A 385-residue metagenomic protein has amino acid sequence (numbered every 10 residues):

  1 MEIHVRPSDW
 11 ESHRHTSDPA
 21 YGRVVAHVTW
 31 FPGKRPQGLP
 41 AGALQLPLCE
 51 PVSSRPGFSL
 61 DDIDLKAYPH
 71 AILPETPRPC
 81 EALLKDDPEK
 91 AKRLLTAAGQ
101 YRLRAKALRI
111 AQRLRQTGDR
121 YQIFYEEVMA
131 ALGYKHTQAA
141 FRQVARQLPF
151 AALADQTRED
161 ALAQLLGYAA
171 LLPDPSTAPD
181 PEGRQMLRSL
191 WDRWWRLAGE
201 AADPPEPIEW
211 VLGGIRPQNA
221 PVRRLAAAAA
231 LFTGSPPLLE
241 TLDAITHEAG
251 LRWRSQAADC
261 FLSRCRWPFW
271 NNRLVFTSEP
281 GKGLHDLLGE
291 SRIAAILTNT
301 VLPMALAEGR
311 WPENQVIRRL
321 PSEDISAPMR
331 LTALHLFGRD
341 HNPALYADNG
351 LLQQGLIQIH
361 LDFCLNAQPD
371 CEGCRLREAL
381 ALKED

Functional and structural regions predicted by a protein language model:
E2-K34: A broadly used, surface-exposed interaction patch
V5, W30, A305, R375-E378: Generic short alpha-helical hydrophobic face used as a protein-protein interaction/packing hotspot
D9-S12, R35-Q37, P56, K383-E384: Short helix/loop capping segments that flank catalytic or ligand/cofactor-binding pockets
D18-G22, P40-G42, Q368: A short, structural micro-pattern
G22, F124, L297, A367-D370: Generic detector of short, well-ordered, non-transmembrane alpha-helical segments enriched in hydrophobic residues
V28-A152: Internal, well-ordered alpha/beta segment that forms a basic, Gly-enriched binding/recognition surface
T96-G355: Hydrophobic, aromatic-lined core segments that form the binding pocket/scaffold for planar heteroaromatic ligands
R339-D385: Acidic, carboxylate-rich catalytic segments that either coordinate divalent cations
